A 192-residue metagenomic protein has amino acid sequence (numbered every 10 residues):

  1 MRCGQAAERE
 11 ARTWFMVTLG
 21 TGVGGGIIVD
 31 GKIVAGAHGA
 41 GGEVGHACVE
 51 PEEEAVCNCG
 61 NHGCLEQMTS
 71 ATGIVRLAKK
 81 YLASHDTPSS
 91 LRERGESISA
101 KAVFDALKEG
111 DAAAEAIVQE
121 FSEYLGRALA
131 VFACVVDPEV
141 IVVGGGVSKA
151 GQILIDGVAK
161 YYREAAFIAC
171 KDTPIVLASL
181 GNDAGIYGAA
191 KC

Functional and structural regions predicted by a protein language model:
R2, G26-D30, V34-G36, C48-E50: Short beta-strand-to-turn element immediately C-terminal to the catalytic PLP-Schiff-base lysine in fold type I
G4-A11, I33, P51-C57, N61-C192: ATP-binding/phosphotransfer module of carbohydrate and carboxylate kinases, centering on a glycine-rich
T13-T18, G24-G26, V56-N58: Short glycine-aspartate micro-motif
M16, H46-C48: Conserved hydrophobic/aromatic beta-strand scaffold that supports enzyme active sites
T21-G22, K171: Short, basic and Ser/Thr-rich N-terminal targeting/leader segments
V23-G24, G45, V56, L65: Histidine-centered metal-chelating micro-motifs
A40-V44: Structural signature of FAD isoalloxazine-binding scaffolds in flavoprotein oxidoreductases
